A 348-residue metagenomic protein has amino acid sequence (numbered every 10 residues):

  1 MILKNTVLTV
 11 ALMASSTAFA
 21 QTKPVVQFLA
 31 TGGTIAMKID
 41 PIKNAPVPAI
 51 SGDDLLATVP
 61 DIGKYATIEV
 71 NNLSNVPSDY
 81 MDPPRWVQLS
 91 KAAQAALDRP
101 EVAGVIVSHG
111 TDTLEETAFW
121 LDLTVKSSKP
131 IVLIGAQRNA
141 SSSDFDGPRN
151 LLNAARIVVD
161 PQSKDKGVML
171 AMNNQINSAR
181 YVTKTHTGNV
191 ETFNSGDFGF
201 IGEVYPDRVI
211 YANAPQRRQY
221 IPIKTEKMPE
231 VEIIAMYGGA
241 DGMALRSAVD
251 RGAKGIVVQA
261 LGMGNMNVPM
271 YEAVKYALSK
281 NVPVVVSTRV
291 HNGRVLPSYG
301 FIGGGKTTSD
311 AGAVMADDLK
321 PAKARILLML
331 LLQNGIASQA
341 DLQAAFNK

Functional and structural regions predicted by a protein language model:
S15-S16: N-terminal signal peptide c-region/cleavage motif recognized by signal peptidases
Q21-Q94, N292, M315: ATP/NTP phosphate-donor binding region
K23-P24, L29, S51, A57-I62 (+2 more regions): Accessory alpha-helical/coil subdomains and C-terminal extensions that flank or cap enzyme catalytic cores
I42-S51, T113, F119-V132, G147-N153 (+2 more regions): A glycine- and small-aliphatic-rich helix-loop capping segment at beta-alpha/alpha-beta transitions that lines
V107-K129, M266-K275: Short Gly/Thr/Asp-enriched flexible loops that form oxyanion-binding sites at enzyme active sites
A118-R149, R156-V159, S279-T288: Short, acidic/small-residue loops that bind anionic groups at enzyme active sites
I134-Y205: Internal gly/pro-rich beta-alpha loop/helix module that stabilizes soluble enzyme cofactors or their anionic handles
V268-K348: ATP/nucleoside-binding phosphotransfer catalytic cores, i.e., glycine-rich phosphate-binding loops
